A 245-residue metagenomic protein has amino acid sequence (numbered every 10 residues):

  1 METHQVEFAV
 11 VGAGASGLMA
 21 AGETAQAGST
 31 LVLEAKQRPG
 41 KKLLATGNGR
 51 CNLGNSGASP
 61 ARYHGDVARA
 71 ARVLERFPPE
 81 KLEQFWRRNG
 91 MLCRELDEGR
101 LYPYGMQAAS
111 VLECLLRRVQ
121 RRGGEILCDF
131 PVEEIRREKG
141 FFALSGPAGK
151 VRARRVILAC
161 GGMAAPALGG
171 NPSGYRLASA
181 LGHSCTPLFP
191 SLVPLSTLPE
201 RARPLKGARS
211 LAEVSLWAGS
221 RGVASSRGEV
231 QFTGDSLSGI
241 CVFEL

Functional and structural regions predicted by a protein language model:
M1-Q5: A short, basic/flexible loop-to-alpha-helix module at the beginning of a structural domain
V6-V32: N-terminal Rossmann-like FAD-binding beta1-loop-alpha1 element of flavoenzymes
V11, A45, L158-A159: Redox-cofactor binding/interface segments in oxidoreductases and associated redox assembly factors
A25-N48: Glycine-rich FAD pyrophosphate-binding loop
N48-E95: Glycine-rich active-site loop/strand segments that organize a redox cofactor
A70-P78, D97-R117, A165-G170, S196-E200: Short beta-strand to alpha-helix junction loop
R88-R117, R121, S225-S226, I240-F243: Mobile, glycine/GP-rich and aromatic-enriched active-site lid/loop segments adjacent to catalytic centers
R118-L245: Predominantly flavin-linked oxidoreductase catalytic cores and closely associated redox partners
